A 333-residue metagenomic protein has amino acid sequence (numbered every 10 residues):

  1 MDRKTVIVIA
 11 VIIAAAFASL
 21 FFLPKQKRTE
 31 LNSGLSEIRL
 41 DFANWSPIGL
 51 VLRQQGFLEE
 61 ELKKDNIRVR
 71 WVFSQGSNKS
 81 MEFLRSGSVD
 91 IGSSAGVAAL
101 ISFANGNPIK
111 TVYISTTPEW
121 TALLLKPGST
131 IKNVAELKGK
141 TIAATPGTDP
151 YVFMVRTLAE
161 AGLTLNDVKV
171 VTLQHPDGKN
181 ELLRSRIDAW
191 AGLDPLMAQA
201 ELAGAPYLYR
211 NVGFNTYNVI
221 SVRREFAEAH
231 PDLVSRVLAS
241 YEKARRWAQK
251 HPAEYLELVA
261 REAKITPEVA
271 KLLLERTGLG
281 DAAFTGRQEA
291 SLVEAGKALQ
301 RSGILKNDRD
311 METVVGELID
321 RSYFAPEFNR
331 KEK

Functional and structural regions predicted by a protein language model:
D2-R70, G296-R301, K306-R309, V315 (+1 more regions): N-terminal hydrophobic or amphipathic helices and topogenic motifs
I9, L20-F22, T148-T164, Y241-L272 (+1 more regions): Ligand-binding clefts/hinges and TM-proximal coupling segments of bilobed small-molecule sensing domains
R28-T164, K169-T172, D188-A191, Y207-F214: Short, glycine-/small- and polar/acidic-enriched structural segments that line small-molecule recognition paths
G56, E60, E82, S86 (+13 more regions): Solvent-exposed, polar/charged alpha-helical surfaces in well-ordered, non-transmembrane soluble domains, broadly
L62, S88, S93, F103 (+8 more regions): Sec/Tat-exported extracytoplasmic proteins
V97, V170-V171, P176-E262: Pocket-lining segment of extracytoplasmic ligand-binding domains
S115-P127, E201-H230, V234, L238-Y241 (+2 more regions): Periplasmic-binding protein-like
H230-K306: Secondary-structure end/capping motifs
